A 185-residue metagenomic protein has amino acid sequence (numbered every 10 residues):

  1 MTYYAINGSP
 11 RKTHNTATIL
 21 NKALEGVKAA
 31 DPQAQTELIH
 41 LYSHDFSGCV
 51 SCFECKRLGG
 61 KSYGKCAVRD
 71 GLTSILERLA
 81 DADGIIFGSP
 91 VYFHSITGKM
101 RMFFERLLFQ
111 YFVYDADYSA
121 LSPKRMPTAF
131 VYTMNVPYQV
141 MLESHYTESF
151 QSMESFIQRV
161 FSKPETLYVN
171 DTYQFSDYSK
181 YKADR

Functional and structural regions predicted by a protein language model:
M1-S89, H94-F112, R185: N-terminal beta1-alpha1-beta2 submodule of the flavodoxin-like/Rossmannoid cofactor-binding fold
G8, L41, T133-N135, V169: Cofactor-binding loop segments of dinucleotide-utilizing enzymes, especially the Rossmann-like FAD- and NAD(P)+-binding
K12, D45, P137, Y173-F175: Flexible, glycine-rich phosphate/dinucleotide-binding loops and adjacent beta-alpha linkers at cofactor/substrate
A30, E148-R185: Glycine-rich phosphate/pyrophosphate-binding loop and the adjoining helix
I39-Y42, G71-E77, S119-T128, K163-N170: Low-complexity, flexible helical/coil segments
G98-K99, Q139-S144, D177-S179: A short secondary-structure junction signal
R101-L107, E143-M153, A183: Short, surface-exposed, charged loop/turn segments at secondary-structure junctions
F112-E165: Short, glycine-/small-residue-rich phosphate/pyrophosphate-handling segment
